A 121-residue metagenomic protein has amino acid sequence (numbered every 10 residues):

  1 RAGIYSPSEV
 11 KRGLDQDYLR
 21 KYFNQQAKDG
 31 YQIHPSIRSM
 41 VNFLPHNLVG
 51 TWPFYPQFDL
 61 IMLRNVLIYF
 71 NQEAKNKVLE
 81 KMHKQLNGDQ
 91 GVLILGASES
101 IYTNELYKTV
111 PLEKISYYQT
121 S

Functional and structural regions predicted by a protein language model:
R1-F58, M62, V66, F70 (+2 more regions): Extended basic-aromatic, gly/pro-enriched interface segments that bind polyanionic ligands
L60, N104-S121: Core SAM-dependent methyltransferase catalytic element
N76-G88: A short glycine-rich, Lys/Arg-flanked "PGG" loop and its adjoining helix->strand segment in the class I
L86, S98-I101: Histidine-bearing beta->alpha loop at or near hydrolase active sites
D89-A97: Conserved beta-strand signature within the Rossmann-like core of class I S-adenosyl-L-methionine
